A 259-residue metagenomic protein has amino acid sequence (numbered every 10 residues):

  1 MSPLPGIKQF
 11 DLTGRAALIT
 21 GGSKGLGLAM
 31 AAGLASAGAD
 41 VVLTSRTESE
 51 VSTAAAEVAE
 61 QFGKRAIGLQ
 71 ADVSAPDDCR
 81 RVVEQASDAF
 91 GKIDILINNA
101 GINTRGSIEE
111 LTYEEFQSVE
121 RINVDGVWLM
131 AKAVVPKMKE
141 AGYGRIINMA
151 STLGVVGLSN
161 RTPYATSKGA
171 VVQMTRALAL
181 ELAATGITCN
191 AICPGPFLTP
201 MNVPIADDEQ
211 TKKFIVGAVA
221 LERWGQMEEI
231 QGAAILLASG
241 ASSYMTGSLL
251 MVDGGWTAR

Functional and structural regions predicted by a protein language model:
S2-K8, V156, I235, T246-R259: Short C-terminal tail/terminal secondary-structure segment of NAD(P)H-dependent dehydrogenase/reductase domains
A16, S23-G25: Conserved glycine-rich cofactor-binding loop
E48-S49, Q70-V82, Y113, E228-E229: The beta1-alpha1 cofactor-binding region of Rossmann-like NAD(H)/NADP(H)-dependent oxidoreductases
C79, S107-I108, T112-Q117, I215: Substrate-binding pocket helix/loop in short-chain dehydrogenase/reductase
A131, S167, T175: Active-site helix of classical SDR
S151: Residue(s) in the substrate-gating loop at a strand-loop-helix junction that position the organic substrate next
A183, T188, M245-G247: Short, small/polar-rich loop/turn modules that mediate ligand/substrate recognition or access, typified
